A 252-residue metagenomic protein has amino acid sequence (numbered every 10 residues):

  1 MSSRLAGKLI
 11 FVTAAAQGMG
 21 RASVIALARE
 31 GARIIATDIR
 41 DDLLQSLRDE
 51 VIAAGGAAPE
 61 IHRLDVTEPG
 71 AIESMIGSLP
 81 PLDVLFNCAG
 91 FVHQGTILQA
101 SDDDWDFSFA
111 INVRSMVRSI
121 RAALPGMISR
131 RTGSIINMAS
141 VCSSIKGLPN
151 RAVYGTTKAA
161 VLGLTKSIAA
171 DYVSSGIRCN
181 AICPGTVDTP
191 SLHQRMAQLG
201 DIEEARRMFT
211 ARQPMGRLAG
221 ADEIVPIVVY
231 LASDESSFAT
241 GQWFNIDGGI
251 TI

Functional and structural regions predicted by a protein language model:
R4, V117, R217-I246, T251: C-terminal substrate-recognition "lid" of short-chain dehydrogenase/reductases
T96-I97, D104-F109, F209: Substrate-binding pocket helix/loop in short-chain dehydrogenase/reductase
I120, T157, T165: Active-site helix of classical SDR
P125, A170-D171, S237: Alpha-helical segment proximal to the catalytic Tyr-Lys
S140: Residue(s) in the substrate-gating loop at a strand-loop-helix junction that position the organic substrate next
V173, R178, A239-G241: Short, small/polar-rich loop/turn modules that mediate ligand/substrate recognition or access, typified
P184-Q194: Short, flexible catalytic-loop segment of classical short-chain dehydrogenase/reductase
